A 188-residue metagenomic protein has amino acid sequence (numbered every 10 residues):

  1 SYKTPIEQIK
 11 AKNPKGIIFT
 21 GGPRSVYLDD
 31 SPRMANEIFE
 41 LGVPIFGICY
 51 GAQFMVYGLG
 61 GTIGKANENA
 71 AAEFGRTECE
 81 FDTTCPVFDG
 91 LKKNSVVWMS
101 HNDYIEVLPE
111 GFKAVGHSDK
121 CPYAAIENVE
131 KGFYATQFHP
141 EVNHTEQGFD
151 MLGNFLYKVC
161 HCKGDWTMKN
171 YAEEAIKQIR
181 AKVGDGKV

Functional and structural regions predicted by a protein language model:
S1-F19, P23-D29, R33-P44, Q53 (+1 more regions): RNA-binding accessory domains that recognize and position tRNA/RNA substrates
C49: Conserved G/P- and acidic residue-centered "switch" motifs that form tight phosphate/ATP-binding loops in soluble
